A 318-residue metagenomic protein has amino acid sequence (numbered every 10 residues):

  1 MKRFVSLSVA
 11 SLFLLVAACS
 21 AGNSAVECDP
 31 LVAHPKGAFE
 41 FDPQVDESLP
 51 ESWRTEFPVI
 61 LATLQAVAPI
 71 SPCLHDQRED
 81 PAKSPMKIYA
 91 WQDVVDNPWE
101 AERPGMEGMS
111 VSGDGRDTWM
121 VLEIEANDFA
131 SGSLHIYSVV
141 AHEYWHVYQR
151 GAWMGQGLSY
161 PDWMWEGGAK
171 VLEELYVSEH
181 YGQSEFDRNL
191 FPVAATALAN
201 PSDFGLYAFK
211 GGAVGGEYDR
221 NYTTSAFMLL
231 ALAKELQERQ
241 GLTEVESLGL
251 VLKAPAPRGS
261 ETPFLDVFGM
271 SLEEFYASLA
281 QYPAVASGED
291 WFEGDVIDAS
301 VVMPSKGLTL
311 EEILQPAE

Functional and structural regions predicted by a protein language model:
M1-V9: Bacterial N-terminal signal peptides that target proteins for export
V16-A18: C-terminal motif of bacterial Sec signal peptides marking the signal peptidase cleavage site
S20-G22: Bacterial signal peptide processing site
D29-E51, L122: Acidic/histidine-rich, surface-exposed loop or edge segments in extracytoplasmic proteins
W53-V121: Auxiliary, metal-adjacent structural segments of Zn-dependent hydrolase domains
S112-T196: Zinc-dependent metallopeptidase catalytic helix centered on the HExxH motif and its immediate flanking segment
W165-R239: Metalloprotease/metallohydrolase-associated module, dominated by Zn2+-dependent proteases
A256-E318: Beta/coil-rich, acidic/histidine-enriched accessory regions frequently appended to metallopeptidases
